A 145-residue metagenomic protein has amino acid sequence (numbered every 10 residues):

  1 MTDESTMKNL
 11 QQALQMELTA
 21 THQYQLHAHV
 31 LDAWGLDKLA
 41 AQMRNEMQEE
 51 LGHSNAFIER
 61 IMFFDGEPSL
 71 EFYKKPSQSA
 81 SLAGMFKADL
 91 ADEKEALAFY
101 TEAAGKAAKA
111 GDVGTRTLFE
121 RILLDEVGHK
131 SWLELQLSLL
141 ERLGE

Functional and structural regions predicted by a protein language model:
M1-E145: Iron-associated oxidoreductase/ferritin-like identity signal
